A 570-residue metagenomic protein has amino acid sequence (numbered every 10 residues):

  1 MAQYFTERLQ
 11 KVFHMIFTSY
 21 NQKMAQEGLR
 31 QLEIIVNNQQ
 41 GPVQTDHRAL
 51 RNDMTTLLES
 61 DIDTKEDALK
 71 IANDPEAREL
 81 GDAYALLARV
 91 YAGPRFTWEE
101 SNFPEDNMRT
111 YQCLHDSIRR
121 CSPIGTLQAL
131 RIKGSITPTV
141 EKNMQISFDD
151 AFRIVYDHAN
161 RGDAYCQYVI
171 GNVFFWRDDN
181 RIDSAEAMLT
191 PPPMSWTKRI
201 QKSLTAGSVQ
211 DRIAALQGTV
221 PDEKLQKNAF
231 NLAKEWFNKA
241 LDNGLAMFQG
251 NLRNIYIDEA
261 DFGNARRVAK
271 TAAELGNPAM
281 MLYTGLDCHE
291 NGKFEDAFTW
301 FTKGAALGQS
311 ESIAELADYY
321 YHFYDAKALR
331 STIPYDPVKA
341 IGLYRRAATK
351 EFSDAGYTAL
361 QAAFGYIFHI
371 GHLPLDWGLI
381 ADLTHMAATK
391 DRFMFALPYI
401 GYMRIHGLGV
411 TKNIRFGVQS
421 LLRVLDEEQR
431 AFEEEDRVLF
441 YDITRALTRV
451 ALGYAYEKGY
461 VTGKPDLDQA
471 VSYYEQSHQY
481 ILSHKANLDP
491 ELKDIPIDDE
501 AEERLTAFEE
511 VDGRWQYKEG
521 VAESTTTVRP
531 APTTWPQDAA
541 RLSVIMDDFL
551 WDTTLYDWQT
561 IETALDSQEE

Functional and structural regions predicted by a protein language model:
F5-I16, L29, R51-D53, G81 (+10 more regions): Alpha-helical tetratricopeptide repeat
H14-M15, I34-I35, R89-W98, Q128-P138 (+10 more regions): Hydrophobic face of amphipathic alpha-helices that form TPR/SEL1-like repeat modules and related alpha-solenoid
M24, N38-Q40, T45-D46, N73-G81 (+25 more regions): Short helix-capping/linker turns of helical repeat alpha-solenoids
Y111, H115-I118, Q419-D426, L467-H484: TPR/TPR-like (Sel1-like) alpha-helical repeat modules
K485-E570: Terminal, low-structured helical/coil segments at or just beyond the last alpha-helical repeat
